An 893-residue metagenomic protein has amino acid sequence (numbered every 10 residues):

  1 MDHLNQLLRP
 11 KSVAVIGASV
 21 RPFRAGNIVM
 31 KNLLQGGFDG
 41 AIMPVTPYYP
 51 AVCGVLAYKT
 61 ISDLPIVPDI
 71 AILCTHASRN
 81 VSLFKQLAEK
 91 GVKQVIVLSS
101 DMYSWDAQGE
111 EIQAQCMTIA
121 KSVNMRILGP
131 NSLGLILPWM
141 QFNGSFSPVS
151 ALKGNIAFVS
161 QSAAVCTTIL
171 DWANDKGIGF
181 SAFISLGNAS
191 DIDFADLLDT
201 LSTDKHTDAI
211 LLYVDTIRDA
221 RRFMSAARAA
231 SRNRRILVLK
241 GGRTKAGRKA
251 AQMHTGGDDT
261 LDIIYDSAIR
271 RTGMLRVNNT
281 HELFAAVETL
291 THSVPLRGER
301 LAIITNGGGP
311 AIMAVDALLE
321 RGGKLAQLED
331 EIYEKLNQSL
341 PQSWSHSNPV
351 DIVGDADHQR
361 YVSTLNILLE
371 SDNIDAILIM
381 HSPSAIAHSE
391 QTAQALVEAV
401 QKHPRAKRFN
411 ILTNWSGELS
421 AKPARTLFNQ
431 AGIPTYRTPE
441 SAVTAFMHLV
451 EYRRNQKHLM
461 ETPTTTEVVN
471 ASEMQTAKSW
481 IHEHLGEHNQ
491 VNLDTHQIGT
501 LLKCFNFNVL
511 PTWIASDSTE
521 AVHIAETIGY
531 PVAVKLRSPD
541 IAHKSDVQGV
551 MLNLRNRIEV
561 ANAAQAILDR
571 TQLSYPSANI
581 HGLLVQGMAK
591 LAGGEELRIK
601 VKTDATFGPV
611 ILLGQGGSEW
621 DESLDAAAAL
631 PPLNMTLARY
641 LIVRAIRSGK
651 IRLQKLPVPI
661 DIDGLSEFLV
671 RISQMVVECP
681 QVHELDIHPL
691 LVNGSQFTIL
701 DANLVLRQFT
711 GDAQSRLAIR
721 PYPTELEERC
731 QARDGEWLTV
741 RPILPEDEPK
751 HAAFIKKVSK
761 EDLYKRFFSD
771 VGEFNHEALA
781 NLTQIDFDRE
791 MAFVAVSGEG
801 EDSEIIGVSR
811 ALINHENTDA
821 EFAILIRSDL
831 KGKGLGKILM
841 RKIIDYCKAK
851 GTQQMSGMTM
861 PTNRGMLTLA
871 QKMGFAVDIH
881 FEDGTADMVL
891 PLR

Functional and structural regions predicted by a protein language model:
M1-D701, F709: Catalytic-core regions of core metabolic enzymes, especially those transforming organic acids/acyl-group intermediates
V705: Conserved divalent-metal-coordinating catalytic cores that perform phosphate/pyrophosphate/nucleotidyl transfer
F709-R893: Long, contiguous binding/interaction regions
